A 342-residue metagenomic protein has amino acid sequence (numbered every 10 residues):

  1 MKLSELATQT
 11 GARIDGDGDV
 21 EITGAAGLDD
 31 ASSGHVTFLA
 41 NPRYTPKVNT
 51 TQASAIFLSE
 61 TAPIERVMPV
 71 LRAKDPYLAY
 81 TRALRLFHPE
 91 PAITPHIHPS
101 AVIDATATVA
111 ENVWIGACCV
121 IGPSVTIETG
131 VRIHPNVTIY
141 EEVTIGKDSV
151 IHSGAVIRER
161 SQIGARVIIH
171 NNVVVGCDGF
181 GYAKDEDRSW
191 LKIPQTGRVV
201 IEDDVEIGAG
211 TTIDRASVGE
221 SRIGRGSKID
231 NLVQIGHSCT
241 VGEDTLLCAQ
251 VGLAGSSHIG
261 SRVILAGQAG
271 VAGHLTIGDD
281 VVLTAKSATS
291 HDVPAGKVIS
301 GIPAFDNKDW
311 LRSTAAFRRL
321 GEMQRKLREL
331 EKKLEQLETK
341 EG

Functional and structural regions predicted by a protein language model:
M1-S100, N112, S161, R166 (+4 more regions): Terminal amphipathic alpha-helical/low-complexity segments used for targeting or macromolecular assembly
F38, H96-D306: Structural signal for interior beta-strand "rungs" in well-ordered beta-sheet cores of soluble enzyme domains
